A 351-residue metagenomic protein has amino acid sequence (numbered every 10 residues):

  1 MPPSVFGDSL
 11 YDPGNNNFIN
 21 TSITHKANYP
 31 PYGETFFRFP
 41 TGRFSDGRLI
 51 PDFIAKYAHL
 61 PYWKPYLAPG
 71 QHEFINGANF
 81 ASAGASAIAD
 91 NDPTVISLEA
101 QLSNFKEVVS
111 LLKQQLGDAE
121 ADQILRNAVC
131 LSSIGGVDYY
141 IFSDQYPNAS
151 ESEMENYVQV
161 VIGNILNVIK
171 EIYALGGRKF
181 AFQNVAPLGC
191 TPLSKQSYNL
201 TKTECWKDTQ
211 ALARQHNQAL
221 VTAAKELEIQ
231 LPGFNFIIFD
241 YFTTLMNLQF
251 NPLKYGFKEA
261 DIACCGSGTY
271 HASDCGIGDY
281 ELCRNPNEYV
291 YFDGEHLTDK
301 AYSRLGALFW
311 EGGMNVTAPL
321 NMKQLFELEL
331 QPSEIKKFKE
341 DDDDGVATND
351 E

Functional and structural regions predicted by a protein language model:
M1-E351: Conserved active-site regions of diverse hydrolases
